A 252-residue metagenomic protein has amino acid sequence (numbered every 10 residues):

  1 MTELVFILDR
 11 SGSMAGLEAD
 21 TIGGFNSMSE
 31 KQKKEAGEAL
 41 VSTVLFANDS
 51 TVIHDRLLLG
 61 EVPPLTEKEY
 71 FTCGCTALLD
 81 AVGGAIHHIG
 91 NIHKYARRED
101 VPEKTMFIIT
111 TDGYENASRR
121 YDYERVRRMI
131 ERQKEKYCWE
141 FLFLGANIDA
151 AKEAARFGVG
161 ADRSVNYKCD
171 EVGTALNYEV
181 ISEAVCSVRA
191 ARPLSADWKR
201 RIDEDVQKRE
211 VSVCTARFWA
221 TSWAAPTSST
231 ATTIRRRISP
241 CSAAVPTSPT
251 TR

Functional and structural regions predicted by a protein language model:
M1-C214: Acidic, low-complexity intrinsically disordered regions
L59-E61, A231-R236: A short, sequence-level motif marking secondary-structure junctions
V206, E210, S222, T232-T233 (+1 more regions): N-terminal regions of proteins, emphasizing targeting and processing segments when present
A216, A220, A224-P226, A231 (+1 more regions): Short amphipathic, helix-prone segments within low-complexity/disordered or flexible regions
R237-P249: Acidic, low-complexity, intrinsically disordered interaction modules
